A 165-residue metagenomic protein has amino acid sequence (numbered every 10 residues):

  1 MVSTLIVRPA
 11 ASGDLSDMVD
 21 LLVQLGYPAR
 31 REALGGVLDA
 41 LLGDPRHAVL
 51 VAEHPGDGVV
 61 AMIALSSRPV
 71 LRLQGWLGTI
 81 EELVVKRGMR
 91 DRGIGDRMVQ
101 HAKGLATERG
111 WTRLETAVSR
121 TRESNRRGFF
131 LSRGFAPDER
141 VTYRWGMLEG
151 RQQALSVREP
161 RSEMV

Functional and structural regions predicted by a protein language model:
L5, P9-S16, D20-G75, E81 (+3 more regions): Acetyl-CoA-dependent GNAT
R68-V70, G88, T121, L148-G150: Short coil/turn motifs at secondary-structure junctions
I80, L114-V118: Conserved hydrophobic beta-strand within the GNAT/NAT acetyltransferase core sheet that lines the active-site cleft
V85, D91-G104, S132: Conserved acetyl-CoA-binding loop-helix of GNAT-fold acetyltransferases
D96, E108, T112, R120-E139 (+1 more regions): Conserved active-site alpha-helix within GNAT-family acetyltransferase domains
L131-V165: Terminal substrate-recognition subdomain of acyl/acetyltransferases
